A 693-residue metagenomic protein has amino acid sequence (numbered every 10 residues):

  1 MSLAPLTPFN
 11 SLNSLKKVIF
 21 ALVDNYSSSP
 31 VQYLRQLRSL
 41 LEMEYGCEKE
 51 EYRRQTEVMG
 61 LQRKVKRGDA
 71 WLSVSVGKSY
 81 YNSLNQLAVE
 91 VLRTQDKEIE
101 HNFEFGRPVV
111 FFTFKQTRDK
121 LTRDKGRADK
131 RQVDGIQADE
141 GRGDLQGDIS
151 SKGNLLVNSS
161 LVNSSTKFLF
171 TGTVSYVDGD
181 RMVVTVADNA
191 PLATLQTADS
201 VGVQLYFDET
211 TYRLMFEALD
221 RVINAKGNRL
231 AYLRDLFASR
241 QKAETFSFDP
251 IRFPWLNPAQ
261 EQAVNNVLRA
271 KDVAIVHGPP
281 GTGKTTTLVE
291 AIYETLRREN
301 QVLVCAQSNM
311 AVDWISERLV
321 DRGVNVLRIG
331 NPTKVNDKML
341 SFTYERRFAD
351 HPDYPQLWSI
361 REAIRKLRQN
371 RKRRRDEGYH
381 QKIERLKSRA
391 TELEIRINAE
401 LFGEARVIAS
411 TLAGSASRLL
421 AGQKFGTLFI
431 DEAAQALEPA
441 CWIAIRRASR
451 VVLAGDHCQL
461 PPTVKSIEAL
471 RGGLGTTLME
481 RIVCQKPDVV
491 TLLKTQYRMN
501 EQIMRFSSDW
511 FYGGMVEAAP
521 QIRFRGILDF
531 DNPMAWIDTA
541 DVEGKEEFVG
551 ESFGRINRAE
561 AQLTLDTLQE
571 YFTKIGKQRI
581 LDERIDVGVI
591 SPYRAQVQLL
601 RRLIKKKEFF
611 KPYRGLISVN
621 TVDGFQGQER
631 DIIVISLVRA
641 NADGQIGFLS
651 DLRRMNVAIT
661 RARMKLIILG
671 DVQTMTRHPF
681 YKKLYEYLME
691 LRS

Functional and structural regions predicted by a protein language model:
M1-F105: A helicase ATPase "motif cassette" and its flanking acidic/Ser/Thr-rich regulatory loops
L12-K16, D96, E100-K120, G153 (+4 more regions): Pre-ATPase regulatory/linker segments immediately N-terminal to the P-loop/RecA-like helicase/translocase core
V74, T171-G172, I617: Small-residue-enriched segments and motifs
F111-T113, T411, S636: Residue-level recognition of conserved beta-strand edge/terminus positions
K115, L169, V186-D188, L192 (+4 more regions): ASCE P-loop NTPase helicase motor core
Q116-T166: Intrinsic disorder/low-complexity segments
R298-N300, S308, A399, A413-S693: Conserved helicase motor core of SF1/SF2 NTP-dependent helicases
Y344-S388, I445, I659: ATP-hydrolysis module of ASCE/P-loop NTPase motor domains, specifically the Walker B Asp-Glu catalytic pair
